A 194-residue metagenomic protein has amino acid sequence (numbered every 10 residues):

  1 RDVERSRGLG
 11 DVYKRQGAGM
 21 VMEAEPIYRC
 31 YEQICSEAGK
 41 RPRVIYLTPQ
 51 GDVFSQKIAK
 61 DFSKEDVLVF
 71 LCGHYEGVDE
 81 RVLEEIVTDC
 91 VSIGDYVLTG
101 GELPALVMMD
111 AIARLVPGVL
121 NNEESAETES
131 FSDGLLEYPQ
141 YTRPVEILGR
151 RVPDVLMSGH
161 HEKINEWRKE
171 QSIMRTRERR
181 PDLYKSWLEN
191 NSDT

Functional and structural regions predicted by a protein language model:
R1-Y13: Single conserved hydrophobic/aromatic residue that forms the stacking wall/gate of nucleotide- or nucleobase-binding
G10-C30: Short, structured active-site "lid" loops
G17, G73, H160: Conserved RecA-like P-loop NTPase ATPase core
E23-H74, E80: S-adenosyl-L-methionine/SAH cofactor-binding core of RNA-modifying enzymes
V78, V82-E129: Structured adenosyl-cofactor binding patch, chiefly the S-adenosyl-L-methionine
L103, L115-D154: Internal, active-site/partner-interface "lid" segment
V145-T194: SAM-dependent methyltransferases
